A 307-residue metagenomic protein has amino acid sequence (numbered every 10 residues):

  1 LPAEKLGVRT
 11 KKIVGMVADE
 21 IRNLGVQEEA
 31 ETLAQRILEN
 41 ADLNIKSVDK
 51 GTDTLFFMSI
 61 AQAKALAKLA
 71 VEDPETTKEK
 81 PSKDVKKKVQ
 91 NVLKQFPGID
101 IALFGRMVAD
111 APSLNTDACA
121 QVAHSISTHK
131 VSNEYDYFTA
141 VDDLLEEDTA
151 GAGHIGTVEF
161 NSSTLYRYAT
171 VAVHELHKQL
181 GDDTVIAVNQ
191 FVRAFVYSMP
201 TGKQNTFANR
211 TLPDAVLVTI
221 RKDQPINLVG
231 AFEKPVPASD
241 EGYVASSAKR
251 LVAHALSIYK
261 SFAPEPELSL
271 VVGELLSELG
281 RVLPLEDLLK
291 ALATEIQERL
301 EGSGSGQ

Functional and structural regions predicted by a protein language model:
L1-Q307: Basic polyanion-binding and macromolecular-assembly surfaces
